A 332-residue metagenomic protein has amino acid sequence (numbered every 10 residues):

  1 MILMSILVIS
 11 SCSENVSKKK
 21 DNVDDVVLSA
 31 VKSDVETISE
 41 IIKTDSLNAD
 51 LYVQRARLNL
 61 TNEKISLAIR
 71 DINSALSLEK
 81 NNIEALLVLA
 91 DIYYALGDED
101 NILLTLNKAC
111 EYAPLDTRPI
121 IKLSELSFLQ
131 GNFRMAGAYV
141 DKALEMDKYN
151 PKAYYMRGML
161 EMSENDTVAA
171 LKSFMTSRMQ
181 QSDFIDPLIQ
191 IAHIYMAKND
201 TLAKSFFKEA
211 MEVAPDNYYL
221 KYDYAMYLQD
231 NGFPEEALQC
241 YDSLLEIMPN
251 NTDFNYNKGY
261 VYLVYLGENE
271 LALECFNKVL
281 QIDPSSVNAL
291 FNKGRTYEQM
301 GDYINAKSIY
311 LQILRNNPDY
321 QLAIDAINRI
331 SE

Functional and structural regions predicted by a protein language model:
S11-N73, S77-E79, I83-E84, A95 (+2 more regions): N-terminal leader/linker segments that initiate helical-solenoid repeat arrays
L28-E36, E63-S74, L96-K108, Q130-K142 (+5 more regions): Structural signature of tandem alpha-helical TPR/SEL1-like repeats, specifically the intra-repeat loop/turn
T44, L78, Y112-A113, M146 (+5 more regions): Structural marker of alpha-solenoid helical repeat scaffolds
A49-D50, I83-E84, T117-R118, P151-K152 (+5 more regions): Helix-start (N-cap) detector for alpha-helical repeat units in TPR-like alpha-solenoids, especially tetratricopeptide
Q54, V88-D91, K122, M156 (+5 more regions): Canonical tetratricopeptide repeat
R57, D91, E125, M159 (+5 more regions): Residue-level recognition of tetratricopeptide repeat
L60, L87, Y94, I121 (+8 more regions): Position-specific recognition of the canonical hydrophobic site in helix A of tetratricopeptide repeat
E125, M196, M226-D230, D242-Q281: Alpha-helical adaptor scaffolds
